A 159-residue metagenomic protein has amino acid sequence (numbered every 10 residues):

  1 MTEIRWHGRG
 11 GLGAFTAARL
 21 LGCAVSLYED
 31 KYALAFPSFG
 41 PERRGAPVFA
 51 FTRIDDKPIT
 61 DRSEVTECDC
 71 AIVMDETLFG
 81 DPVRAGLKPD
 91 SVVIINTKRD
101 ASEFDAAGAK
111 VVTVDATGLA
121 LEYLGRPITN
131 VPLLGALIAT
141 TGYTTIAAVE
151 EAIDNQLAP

Functional and structural regions predicted by a protein language model:
M1-P159: Active-site cofactor/cluster-binding pocket
